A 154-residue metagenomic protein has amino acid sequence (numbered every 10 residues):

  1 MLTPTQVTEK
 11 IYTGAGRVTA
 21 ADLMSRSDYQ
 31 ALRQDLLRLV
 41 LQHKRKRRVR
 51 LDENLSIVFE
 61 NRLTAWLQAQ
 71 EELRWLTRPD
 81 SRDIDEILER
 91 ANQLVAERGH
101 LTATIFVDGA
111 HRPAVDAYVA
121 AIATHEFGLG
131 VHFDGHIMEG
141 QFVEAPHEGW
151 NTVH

Functional and structural regions predicted by a protein language model:
M1-Q42: Short, extreme N-terminal leader segments that mark the start of a protein/domain
L32, N61-T64, A114: Short amphipathic alpha-helical segments
N54-T104: A glycine-rich, hydrophobic loop/mini-helix early in the fold
E89-H154: Long, charge-patterned amphipathic alpha-helical coiled-coil/hairpin "stalk" segments used as oligomerization
